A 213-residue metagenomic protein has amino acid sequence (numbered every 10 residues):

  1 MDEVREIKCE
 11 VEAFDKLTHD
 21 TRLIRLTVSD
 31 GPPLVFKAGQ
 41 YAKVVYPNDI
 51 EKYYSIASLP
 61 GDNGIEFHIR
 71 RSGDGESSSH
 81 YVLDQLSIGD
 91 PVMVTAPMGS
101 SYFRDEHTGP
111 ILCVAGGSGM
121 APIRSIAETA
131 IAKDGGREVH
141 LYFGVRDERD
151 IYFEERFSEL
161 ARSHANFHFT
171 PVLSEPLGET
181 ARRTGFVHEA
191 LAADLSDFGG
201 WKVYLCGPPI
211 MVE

Functional and structural regions predicted by a protein language model:
D2-D90, V145-D147, V172-P176: Ferredoxin-reductase
D2-E3, D147-E213: Reductase modules of NAD(P)H-dependent flavoproteins
G39, G119, P208: Short, conserved phosphate/pyrophosphate- and ester-handling motifs at nucleotide-, phospho-/glycolipid
F67, C113, L141-F143, P171 (+1 more regions): Structural beta-sheet core signal
A96-T108: A short, basic/flexible loop-to-alpha-helix module at the beginning of a structural domain
P110, R137-H140, N166-H168, K202: Residues at the starts of beta-strands that form the adenosine-phosphate
S118-I123, M211: Hydrophobic/small residue at the entry helix of a nucleotide-binding pocket
P122-A132: Histidine-anchored nucleotide/phosphate-binding helix
